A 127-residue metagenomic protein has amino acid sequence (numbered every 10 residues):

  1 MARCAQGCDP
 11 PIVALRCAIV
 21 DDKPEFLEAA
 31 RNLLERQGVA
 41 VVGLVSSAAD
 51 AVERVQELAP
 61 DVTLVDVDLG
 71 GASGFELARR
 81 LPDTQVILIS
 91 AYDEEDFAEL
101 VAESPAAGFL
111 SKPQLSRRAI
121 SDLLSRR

Functional and structural regions predicted by a protein language model:
M1-R16, L115-R127: Non-catalytic signal-transmission and effector/linker regions of two-component phosphorelay proteins
D21, D66, S90: Active-site residues of response regulator receiver
D21-D22, S47: Acidic di-acidic motifs
P24-G43: Two-component/phosphorelay signaling modules centered on CheY-like receiver
L44-V62: Acidic, metal-coordinating helix/loop segments flanking the phosphotransfer/catalytic sites of two-component signaling
S47-D50, D68-E76: Acidic catalytic/metal-coordinating carboxylates
V101-G108: As written
